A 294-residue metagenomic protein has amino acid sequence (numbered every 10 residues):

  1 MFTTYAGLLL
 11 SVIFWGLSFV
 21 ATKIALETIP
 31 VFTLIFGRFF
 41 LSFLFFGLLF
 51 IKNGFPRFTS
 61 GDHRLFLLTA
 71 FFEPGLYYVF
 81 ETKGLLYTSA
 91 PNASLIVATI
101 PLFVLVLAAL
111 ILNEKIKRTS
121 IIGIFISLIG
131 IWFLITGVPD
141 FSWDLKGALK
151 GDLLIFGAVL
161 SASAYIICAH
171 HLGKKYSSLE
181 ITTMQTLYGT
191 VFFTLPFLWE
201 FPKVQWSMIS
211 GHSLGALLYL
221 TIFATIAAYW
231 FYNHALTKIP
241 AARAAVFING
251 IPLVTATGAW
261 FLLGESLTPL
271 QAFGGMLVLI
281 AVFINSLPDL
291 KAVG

Functional and structural regions predicted by a protein language model:
M1-L9, F55-P56, T99-L160, M276-G294: Juxtamembrane helix-loop boundary signature in multi-pass membrane transporters
M1-T33, D144-H171, V191-L195, G294: Glycine-/small-residue-enriched transmembrane alpha-helix faces in small-molecule transporters and effluxers
F14, S18-F19, G47-V97, F133 (+1 more regions): Specific transmembrane alpha-helical segments of multi-pass solute transporters/efflux pumps, especially DMT/EamA
V20-T28, L85-L86, I135-A148, L198-H212 (+1 more regions): Membrane-interface helix termini and inter-helical loops of multi-pass transporters
T33-L44, E73, T82-I121, I131 (+2 more regions): Specific alpha-helical transmembrane segments that line the substrate/conduction pathway and gating interfaces
I35-F40, E114, T136-G137, S213 (+1 more regions): C-terminal-most transmembrane helix of multi-pass membrane proteins
I35-G37, Y78, P91-T99, C168-V191 (+1 more regions): Helix-helix packing/entry segments at the starts of transmembrane helices
F46, V104-V106, L110, S142-F201 (+1 more regions): Transmembrane alpha-helical segments that form core, pore/gating elements of small-molecule transporters/exporters
